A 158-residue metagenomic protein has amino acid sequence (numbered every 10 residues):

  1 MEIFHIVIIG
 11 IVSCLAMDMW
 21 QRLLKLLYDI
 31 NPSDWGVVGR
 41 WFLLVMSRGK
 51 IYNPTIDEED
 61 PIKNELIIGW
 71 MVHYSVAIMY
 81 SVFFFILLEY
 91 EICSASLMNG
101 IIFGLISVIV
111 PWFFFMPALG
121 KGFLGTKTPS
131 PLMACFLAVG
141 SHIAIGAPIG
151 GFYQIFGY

Functional and structural regions predicted by a protein language model:
M1-Y158: Juxtamembrane/disordered regions of integral membrane proteins
